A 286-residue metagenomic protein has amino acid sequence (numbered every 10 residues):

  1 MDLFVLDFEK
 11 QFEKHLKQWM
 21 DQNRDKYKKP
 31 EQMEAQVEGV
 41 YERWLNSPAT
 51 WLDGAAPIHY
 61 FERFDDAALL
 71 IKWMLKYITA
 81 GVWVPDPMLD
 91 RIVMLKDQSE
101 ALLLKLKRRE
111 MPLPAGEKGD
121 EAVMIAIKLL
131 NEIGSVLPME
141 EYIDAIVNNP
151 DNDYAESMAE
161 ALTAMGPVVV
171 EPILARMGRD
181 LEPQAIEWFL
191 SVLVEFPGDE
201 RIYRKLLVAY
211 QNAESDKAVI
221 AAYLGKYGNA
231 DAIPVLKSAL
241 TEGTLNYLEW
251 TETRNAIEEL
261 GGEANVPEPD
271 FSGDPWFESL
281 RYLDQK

Functional and structural regions predicted by a protein language model:
M1-M111, K118-L129, I133-S135, E141-A145 (+2 more regions): N-terminal alpha-helical modules
E38-T50, E132, G225-G243: Short, solvent-exposed linear motifs at loop/edge-of-secondary-structure regions
H59-A67, N148-N152, D180, E242 (+2 more regions): Charge-rich, low-complexity amphipathic helices in intrinsically disordered tails/linkers adjacent to domains
D66-L75, D97-P112, G134-V147, P167-R179 (+3 more regions): Amphipathic alpha-helical scaffolding segments comprising HEAT/armadillo-like alpha-solenoid repeats
L75-T79, W83-K96, G116-I133, D144 (+5 more regions): Structural detector for internal amphipathic alpha-helices that build alpha-solenoid repeat scaffolds
K237-K286: Eukaryotic acidic, Ser/Thr-rich intrinsically disordered low-complexity regions
